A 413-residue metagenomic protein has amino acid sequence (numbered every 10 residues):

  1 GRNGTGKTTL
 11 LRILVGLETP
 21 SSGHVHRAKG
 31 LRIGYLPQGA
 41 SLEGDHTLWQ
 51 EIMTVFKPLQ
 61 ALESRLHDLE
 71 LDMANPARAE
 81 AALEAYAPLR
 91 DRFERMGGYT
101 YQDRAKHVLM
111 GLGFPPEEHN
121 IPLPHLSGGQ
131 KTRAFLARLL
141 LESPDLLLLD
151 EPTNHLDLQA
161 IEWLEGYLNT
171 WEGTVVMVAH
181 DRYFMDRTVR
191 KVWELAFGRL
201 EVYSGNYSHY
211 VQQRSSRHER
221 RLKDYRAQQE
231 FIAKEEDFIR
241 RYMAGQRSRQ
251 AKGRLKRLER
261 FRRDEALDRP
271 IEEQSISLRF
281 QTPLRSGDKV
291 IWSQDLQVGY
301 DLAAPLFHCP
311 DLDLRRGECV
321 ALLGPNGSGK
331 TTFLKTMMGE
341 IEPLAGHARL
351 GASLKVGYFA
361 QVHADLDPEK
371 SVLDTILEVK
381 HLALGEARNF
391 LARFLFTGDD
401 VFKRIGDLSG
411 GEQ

Functional and structural regions predicted by a protein language model:
G1-R226, L278-Q413: ABC ATP-binding cassette signature C-motif
R95, A244-G245: Short histidine/acidic/glycine/proline-rich micro-motifs that form metal- and phosphate-coordinating active-site loops
T100, Q246-R249, R260-E272, R349: Proline-centered turn/helix-capping motifs that create local helix->coil transitions or kinks
Q213-F238, Y242, S248-E265: Intracellular alpha-helical coupling/juxtamembrane segments of multi-pass membrane proteins
G253, E273-S275: Short Gly/Ser/Thr- and Asp/Glu-enriched loop/turn motifs at secondary-structure junctions
